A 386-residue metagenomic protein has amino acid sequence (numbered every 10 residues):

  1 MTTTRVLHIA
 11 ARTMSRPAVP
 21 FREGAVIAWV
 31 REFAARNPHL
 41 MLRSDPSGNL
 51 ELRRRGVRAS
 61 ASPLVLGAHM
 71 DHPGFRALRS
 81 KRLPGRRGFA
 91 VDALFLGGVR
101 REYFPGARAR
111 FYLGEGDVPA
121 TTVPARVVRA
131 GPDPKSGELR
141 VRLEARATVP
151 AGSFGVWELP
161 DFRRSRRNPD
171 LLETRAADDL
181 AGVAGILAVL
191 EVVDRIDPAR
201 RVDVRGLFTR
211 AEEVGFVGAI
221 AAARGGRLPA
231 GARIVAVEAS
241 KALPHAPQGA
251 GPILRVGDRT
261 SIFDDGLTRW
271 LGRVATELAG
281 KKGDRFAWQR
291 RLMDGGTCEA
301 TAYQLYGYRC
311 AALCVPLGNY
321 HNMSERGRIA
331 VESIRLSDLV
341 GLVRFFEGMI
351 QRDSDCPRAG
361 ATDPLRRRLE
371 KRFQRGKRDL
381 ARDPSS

Functional and structural regions predicted by a protein language model:
M1-S386: N-terminal hydrophobic/helix-forming segments and targeting peptides
